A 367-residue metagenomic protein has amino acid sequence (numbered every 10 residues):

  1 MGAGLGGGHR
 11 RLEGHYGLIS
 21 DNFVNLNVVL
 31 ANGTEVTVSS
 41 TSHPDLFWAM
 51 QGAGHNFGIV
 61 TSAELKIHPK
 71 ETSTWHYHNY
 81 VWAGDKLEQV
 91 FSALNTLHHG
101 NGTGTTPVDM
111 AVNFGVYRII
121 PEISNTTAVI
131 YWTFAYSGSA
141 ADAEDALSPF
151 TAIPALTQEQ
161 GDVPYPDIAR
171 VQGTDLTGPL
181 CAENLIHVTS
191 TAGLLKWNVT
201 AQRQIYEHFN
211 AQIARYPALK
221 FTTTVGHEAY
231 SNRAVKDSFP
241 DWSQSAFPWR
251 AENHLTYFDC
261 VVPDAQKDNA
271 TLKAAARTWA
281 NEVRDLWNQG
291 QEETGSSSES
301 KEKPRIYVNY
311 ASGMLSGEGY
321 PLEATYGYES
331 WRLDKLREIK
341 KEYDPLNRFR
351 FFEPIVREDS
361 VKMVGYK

Functional and structural regions predicted by a protein language model:
M1-K367: Soluble FAD-dependent oxygen oxidases
